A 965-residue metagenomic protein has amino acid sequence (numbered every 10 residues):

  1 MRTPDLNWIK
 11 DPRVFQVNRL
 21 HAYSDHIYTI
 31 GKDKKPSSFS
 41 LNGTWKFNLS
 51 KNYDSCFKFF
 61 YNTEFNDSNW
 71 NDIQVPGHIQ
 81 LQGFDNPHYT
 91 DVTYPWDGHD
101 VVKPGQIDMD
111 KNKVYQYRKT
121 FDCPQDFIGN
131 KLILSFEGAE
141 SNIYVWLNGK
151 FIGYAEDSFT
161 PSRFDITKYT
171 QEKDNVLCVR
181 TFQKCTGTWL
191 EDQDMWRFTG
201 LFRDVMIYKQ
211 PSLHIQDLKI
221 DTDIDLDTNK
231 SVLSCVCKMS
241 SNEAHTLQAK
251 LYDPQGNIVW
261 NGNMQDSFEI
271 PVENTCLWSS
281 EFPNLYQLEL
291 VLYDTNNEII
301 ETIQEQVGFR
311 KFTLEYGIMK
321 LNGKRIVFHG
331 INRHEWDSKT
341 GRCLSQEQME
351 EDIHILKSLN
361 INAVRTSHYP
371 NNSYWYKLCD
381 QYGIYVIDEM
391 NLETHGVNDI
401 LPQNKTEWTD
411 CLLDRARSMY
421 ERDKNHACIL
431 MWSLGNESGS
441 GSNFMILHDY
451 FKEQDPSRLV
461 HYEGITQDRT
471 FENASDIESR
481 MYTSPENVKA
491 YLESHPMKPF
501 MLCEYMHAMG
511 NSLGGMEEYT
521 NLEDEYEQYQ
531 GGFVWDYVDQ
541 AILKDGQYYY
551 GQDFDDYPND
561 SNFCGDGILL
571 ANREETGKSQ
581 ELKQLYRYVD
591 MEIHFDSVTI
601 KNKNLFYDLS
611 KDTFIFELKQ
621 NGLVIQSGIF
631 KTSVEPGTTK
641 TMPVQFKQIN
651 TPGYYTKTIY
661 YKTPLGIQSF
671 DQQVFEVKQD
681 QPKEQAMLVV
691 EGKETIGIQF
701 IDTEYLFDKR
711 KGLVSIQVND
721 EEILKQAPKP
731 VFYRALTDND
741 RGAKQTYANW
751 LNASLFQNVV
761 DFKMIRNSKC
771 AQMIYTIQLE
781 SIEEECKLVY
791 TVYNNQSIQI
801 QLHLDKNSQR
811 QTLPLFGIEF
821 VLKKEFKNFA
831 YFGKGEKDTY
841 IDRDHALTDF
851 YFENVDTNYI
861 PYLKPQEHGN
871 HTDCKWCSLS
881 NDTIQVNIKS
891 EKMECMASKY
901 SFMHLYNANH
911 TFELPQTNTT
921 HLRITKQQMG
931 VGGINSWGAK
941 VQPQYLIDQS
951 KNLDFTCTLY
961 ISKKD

Functional and structural regions predicted by a protein language model:
M1-D33, F84, W189, I299-T599 (+3 more regions): Extended substrate-binding grooves/exosites of carbohydrate-active enzymes
M1-K10, V14, G31-K32, K46-N52 (+10 more regions): Accessory beta-strand-rich segments of carbohydrate-active enzymes
M1-W96, R180, P254, T520 (+2 more regions): Accessory carbohydrate-binding/adhesion or oligomerization-edge regions at the termini of glycan-active proteins
H78-L81, N86, D91, P95 (+12 more regions): An acidic-aromatic loop/edge-strand motif
L81, H88-T90, G138, Q183 (+3 more regions): Beta-strand/loop-rich accessory regions of lumenal/periplasmic or secreted enzymes, predominantly carbohydrate-active
L147, K230-G262, V598-F630, K640-V644 (+1 more regions): Beta-strand-rich binding/interaction modules
Q171-E172, K238-T313, N650-G653, T658-M687: Extended acidic/polar, glycine-enriched regions that form or flank non-catalytic beta-rich accessory modules
Q193-I215, Q540, Q547-D596, K603-L623 (+4 more regions): Catalytic cores of secreted or luminal carbohydrate-active enzymes
